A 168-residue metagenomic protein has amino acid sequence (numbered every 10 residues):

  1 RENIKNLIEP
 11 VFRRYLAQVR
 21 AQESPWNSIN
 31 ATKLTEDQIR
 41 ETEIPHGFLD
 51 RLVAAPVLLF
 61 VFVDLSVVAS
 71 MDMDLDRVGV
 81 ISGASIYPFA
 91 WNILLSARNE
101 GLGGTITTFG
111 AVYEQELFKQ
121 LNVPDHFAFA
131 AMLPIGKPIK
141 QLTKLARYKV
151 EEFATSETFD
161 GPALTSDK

Functional and structural regions predicted by a protein language model:
R1-I86: Glycine/small-residue-rich phosphate/adenosyl-binding loop
L7-V11, P124, G136, E157: Alpha-helix boundary/capping residues
Y15-L16, F127-F129: Short hydrophobic/aromatic-enriched beta-strand-loop microsegments
S28-I29, A128-K168: C-terminal helix-cap and adjacent tail motif
H46-D50, L94, K119-V123: A generic local secondary-structure boundary/capping motif
A55-L58, E100, F129-A131: Generic beta-strand structural signal
L59-Q120: Small-aliphatic-rich amphipathic alpha-helix that forms the alpha element of a beta-alpha
F118-D125, T143-L145: Short proline/glycine-enriched turn/loop segments at secondary-structure junctions
